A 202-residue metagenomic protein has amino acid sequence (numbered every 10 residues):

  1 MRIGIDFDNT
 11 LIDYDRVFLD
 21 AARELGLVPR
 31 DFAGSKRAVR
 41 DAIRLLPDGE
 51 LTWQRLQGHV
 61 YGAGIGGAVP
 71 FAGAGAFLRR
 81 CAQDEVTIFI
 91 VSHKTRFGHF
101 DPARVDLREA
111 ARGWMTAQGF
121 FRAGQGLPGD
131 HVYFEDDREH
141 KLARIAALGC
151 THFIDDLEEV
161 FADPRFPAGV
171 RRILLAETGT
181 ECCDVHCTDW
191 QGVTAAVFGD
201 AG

Functional and structural regions predicted by a protein language model:
M1-T52: Active-site neighborhood of HAD-like aspartate-dependent phosphohydrolases
I12-Y14, F97-D101, K141-A143, F161-D163 (+1 more regions): Short catalytic/ligand-binding loop motif for oxyanion handling, primarily in non-cytosolic enzymes, centered on
R23, R79-Q83, A146, F166: Anion (oxyanion) recognition and catalysis
P29, V39-R79: Metal-dependent phosphoesterase signature
I65, A74-A111, M115: Substrate-recognition element of Asp-dependent hydrolases with the DxDx(T/V) motif
T95-T151: Substrate-recognition "cap/lid" segment bordering the active-site pocket of phosphatases
A146-A147, H152-F153, L157-G202: Asp-based, Mg2+/Mn2+-dependent phosphohydrolase catalytic module
